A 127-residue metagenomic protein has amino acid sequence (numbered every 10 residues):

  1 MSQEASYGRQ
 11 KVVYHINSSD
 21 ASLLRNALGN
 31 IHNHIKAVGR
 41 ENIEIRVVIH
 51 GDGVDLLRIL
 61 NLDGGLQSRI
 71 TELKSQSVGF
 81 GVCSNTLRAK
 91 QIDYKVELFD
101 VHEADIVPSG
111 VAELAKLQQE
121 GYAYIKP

Functional and structural regions predicted by a protein language model:
M1-P127: Secreted/extracellular ectodomain signature
